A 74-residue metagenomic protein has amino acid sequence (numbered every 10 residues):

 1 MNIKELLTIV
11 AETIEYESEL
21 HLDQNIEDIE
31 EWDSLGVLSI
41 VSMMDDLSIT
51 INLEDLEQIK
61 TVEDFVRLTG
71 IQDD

Functional and structural regions predicted by a protein language model:
M1-L35, I40-S42, L47, N52-D74: Phosphopantetheine-dependent thiolation modules in NRPS/PKS and related acyl-activating systems
